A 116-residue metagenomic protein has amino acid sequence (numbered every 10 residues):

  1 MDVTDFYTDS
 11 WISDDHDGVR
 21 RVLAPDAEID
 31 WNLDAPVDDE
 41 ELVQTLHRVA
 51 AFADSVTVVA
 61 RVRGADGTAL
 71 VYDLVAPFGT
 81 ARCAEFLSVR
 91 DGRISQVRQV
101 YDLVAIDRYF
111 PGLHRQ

Functional and structural regions predicted by a protein language model:
M1-Q116: C-terminal and inter-domain tail/linker signature
